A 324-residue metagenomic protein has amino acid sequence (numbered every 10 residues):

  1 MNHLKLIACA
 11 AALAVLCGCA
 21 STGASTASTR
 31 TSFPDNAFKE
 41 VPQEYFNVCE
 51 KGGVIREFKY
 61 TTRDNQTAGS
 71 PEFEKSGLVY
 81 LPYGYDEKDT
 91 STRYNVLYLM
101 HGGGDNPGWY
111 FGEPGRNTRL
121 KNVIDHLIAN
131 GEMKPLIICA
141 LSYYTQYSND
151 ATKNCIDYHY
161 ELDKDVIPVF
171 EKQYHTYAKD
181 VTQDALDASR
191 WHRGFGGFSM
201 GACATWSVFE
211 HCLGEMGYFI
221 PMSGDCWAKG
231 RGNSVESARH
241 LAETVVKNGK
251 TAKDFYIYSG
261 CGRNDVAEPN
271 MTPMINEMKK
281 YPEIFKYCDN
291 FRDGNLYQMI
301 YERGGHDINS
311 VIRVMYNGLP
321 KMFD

Functional and structural regions predicted by a protein language model:
M1-A8: Bacterial N-terminal signal peptides that target proteins for export
A10-L13: Short, linear, compositionally biased motifs with a strong N-terminal bias
V15-G18: C-terminal motif of bacterial Sec signal peptides marking the signal peptidase cleavage site
A20-T22: Bacterial signal peptide processing site
S25-D324: Non-catalytic cap/lid and distal C-terminal segments of serine-dependent acyl enzymes
